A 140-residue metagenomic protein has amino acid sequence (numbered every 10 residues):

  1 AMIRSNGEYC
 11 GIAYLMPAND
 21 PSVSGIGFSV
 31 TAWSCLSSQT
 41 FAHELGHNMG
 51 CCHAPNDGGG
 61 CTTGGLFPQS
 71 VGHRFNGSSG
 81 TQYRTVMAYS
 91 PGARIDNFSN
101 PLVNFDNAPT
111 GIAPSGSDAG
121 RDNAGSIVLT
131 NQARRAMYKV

Functional and structural regions predicted by a protein language model:
A1-V140: Extracellular (secreted or membrane-anchored) zinc-dependent metallopeptidases, primarily metzincins but also closely
